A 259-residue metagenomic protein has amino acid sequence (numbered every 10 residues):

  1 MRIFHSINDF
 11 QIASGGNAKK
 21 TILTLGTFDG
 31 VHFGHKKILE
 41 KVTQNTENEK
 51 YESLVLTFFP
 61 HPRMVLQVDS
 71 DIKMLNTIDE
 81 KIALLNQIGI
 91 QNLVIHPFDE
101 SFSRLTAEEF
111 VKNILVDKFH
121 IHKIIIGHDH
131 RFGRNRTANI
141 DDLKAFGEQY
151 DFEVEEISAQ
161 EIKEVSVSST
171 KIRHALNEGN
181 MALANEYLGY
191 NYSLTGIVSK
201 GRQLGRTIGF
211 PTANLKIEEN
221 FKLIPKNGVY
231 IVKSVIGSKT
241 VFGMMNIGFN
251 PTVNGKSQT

Functional and structural regions predicted by a protein language model:
R2-I12, V94: Short acidic-hydrophobic, aromatic-tinged amphipathic segments that line or gate anion-handling sites
I12-T77: N-terminal catalytic cores of NTP/NDP-binding nucleotidyl/phosphoryl-transfer enzymes
H32, L85, I124, A184 (+1 more regions): Residue-level signal for inorganic ion chemistry
K73-K81, L105-V111: Glycine-rich, highly charged phosphate/nucleotide-binding loops
E80-V94: A glycine-rich helix N-cap at a beta->alpha junction
R104-P211: Classical nucleotidyltransferase
G201-T259: Phosphate/ribose-recognition catalytic cores of enzymes acting on nucleotide-derived substrates
